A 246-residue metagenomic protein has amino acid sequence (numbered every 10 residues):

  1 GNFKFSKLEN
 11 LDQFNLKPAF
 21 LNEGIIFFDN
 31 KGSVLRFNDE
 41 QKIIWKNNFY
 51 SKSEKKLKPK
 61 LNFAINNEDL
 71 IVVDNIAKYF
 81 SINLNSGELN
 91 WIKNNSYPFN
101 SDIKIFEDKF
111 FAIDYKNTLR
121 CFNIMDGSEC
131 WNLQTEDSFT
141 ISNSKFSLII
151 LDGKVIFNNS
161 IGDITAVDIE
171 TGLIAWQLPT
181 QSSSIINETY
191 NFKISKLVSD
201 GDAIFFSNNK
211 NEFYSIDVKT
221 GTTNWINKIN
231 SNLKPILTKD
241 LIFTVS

Functional and structural regions predicted by a protein language model:
G1-N22, I43-N67, E88-E107, S128-D152 (+2 more regions): Extracytoplasmic beta-rich repeat domains
L21-E23, K31, E40, I76 (+7 more regions): Acidic/polar residues in short coil/turn loops that connect beta-strands within repeat-based beta-sheet scaffolds
D29-N30, N38, N67, D74-N75 (+6 more regions): Structural signature of WD-repeat beta-propellers
N38-K42, N83-G87, N123-G127, I169-G172 (+1 more regions): Short loop/turn segments that connect beta-strands within beta-propeller blades
K154-G162: Repeat-solenoid scaffold signature
D163, N211-F213, N230-K234, F243: Short, catalytically relevant binding-site loops at active-site mouths
